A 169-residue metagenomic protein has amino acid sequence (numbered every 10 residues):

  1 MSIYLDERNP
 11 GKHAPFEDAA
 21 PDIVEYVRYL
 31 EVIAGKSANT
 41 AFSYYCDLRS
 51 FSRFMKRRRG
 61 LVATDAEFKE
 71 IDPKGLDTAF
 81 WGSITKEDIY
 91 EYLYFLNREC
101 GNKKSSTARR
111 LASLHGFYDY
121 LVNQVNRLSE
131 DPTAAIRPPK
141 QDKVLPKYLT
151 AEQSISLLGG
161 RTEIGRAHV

Functional and structural regions predicted by a protein language model:
M1-R166: Conserved catalytic core of the tyrosine transesterase superfamily
